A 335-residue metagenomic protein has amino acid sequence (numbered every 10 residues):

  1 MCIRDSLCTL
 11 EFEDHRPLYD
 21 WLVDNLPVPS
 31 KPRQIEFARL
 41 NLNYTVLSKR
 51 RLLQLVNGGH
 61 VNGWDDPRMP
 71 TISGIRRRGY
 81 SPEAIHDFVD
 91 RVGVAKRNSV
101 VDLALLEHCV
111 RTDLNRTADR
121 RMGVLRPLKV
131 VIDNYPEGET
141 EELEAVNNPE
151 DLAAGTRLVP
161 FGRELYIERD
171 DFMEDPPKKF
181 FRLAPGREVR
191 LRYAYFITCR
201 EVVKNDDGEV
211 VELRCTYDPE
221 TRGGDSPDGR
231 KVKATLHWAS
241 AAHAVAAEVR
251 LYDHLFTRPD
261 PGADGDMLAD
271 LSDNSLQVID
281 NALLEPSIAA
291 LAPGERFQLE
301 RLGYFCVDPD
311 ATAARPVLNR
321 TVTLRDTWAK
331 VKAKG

Functional and structural regions predicted by a protein language model:
M1-I3: Short, small-residue-biased leader/transition segments that mark boundaries at the very start of proteins
D5-G335: Catalytic adenosine-cofactor/nucleotide-binding cores of aminoacyl-tRNA synthetases and other
